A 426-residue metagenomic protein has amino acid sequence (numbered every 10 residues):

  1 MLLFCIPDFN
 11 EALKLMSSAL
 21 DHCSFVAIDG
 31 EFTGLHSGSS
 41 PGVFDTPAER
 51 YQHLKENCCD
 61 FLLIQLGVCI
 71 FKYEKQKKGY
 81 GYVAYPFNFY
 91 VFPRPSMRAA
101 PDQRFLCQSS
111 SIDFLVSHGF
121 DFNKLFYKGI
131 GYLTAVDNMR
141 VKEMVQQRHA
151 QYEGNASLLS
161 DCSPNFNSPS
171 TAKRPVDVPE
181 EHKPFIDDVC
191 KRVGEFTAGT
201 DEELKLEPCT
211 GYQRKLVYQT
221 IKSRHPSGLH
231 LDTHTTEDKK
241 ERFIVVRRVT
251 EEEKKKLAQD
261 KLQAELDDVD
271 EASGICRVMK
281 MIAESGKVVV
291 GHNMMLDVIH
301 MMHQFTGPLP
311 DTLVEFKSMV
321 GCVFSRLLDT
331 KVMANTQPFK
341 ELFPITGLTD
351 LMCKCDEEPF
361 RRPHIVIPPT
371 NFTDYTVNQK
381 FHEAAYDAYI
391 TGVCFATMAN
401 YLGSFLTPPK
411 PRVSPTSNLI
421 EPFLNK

Functional and structural regions predicted by a protein language model:
F4-L63, G67-C69: Entry/capping segment at the start of metal-dependent catalytic domains with acidic active-site entry clusters
G38-P47, C58-K426: Metal-dependent phosphoesterase core characteristic of DEDDh/y 3'-5' exonuclease domains
